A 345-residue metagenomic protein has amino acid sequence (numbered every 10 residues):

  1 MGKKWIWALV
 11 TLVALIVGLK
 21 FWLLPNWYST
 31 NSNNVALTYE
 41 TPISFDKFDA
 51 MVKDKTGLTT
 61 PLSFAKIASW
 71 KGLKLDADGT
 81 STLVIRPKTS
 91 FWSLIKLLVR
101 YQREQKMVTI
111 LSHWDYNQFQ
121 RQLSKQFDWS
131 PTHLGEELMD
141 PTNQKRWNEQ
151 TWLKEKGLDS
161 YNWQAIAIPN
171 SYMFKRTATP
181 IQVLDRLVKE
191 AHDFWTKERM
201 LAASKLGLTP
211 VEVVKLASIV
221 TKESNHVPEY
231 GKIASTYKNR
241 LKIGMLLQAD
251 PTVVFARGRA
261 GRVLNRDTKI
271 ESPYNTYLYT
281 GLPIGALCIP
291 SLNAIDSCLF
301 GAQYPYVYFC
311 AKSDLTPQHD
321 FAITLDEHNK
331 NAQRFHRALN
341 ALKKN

Functional and structural regions predicted by a protein language model:
M1-K4: Positively charged n-region of N-terminal signal peptides that target proteins for export
W7-K20: Hydrophobic membrane-insertion alpha-helices, especially the h-region of bacterial N-terminal signal peptides
G18, F127-W129, D140-N345: Bacterial extracytoplasmic/cell-wall-associated proteins, especially those involved in peptidoglycan
L19, L24-F194: Signal peptide-directed extracytoplasmic domains
